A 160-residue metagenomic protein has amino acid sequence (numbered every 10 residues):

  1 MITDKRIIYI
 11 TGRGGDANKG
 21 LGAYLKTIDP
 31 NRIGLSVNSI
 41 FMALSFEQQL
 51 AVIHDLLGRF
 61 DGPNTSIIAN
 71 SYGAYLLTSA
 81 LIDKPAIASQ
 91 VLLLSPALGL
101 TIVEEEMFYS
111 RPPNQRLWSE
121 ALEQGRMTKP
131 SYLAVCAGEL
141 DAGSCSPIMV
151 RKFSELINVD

Functional and structural regions predicted by a protein language model:
I2-P63: Active-site catalytic motif of lipid deacylating hydrolases and related acyltransferases
N18-K19, A142-M149: Conserved alpha/beta-hydrolase "acid-adjacent" motif
R32-I33, S154-D160: Catalytic histidine neighborhood in serine/cysteine hydrolases with alpha/beta-hydrolase-type architecture
V37-M42, L92-T101: Active-site nucleophile loop of the alpha/beta-hydrolase fold
I68-L77: Gly/Ala-rich beta-loop-alpha elbow adjacent to hydrolase catalytic centers
L76-A80, I102: Hydrolases whose catalytic domains are alpha/beta-hydrolase-1, hotdog thioesterase, or metallo-beta-lactamase-like
K129, A134-G138: Short beta-strand/loop motif that positions the catalytic acidic residue of the alpha/beta-hydrolase fold
